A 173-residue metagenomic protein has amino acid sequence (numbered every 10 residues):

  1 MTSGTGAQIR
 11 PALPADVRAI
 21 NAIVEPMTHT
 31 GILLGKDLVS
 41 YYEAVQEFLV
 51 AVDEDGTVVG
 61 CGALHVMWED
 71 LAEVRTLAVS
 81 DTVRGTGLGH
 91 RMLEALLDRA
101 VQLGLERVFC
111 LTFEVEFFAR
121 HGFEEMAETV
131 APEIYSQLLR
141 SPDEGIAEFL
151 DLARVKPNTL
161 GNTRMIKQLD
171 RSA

Functional and structural regions predicted by a protein language model:
T2-G35, V52-D53, T57, G161-A173: Short amphipathic alpha-helix that is part of the acyltransferase structural core
D16, D70, F113-E114: A generic "binding-loop/recognition-motif" signal
T28, E125-E128, E144: Short, hinge-like loop/turn segments at secondary-structure boundaries
G35-F48, V52-E54, G60-V79: A conserved beta-strand-loop-helix scaffold within acyl/acetyltransferase catalytic domains
L77-R84, F113: A short, internal acetyl-CoA/4′-phosphopantetheine-binding micro-motif in the GNAT/acyltransferase core
G85-D98, C110: Conserved acetyl-CoA-binding loop-helix of GNAT-fold acetyltransferases
Q102, E106, T112-L139: Conserved active-site alpha-helix within GNAT-family acetyltransferase domains
P132-A173: C-terminal "cap" of GNAT-fold acetyltransferases
